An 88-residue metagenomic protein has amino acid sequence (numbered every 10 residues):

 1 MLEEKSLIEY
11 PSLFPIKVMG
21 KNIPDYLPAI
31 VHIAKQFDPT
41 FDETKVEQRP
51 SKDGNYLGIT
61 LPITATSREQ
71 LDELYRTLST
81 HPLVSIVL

Functional and structural regions predicted by a protein language model:
M1-G58, T64-L88: Long, contiguous binding/interaction regions
